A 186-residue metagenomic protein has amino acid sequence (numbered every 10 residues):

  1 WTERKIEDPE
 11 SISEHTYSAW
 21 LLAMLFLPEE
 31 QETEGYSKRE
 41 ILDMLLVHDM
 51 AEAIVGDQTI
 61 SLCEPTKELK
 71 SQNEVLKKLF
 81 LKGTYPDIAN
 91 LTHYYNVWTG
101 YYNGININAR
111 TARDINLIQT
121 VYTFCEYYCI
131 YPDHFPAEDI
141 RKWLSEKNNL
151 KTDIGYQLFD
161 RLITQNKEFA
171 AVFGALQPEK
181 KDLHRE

Functional and structural regions predicted by a protein language model:
W1-E186: Alpha-helical, largely C-terminal catalytic domains that coordinate divalent metal ions via clustered Asp/Glu/His
